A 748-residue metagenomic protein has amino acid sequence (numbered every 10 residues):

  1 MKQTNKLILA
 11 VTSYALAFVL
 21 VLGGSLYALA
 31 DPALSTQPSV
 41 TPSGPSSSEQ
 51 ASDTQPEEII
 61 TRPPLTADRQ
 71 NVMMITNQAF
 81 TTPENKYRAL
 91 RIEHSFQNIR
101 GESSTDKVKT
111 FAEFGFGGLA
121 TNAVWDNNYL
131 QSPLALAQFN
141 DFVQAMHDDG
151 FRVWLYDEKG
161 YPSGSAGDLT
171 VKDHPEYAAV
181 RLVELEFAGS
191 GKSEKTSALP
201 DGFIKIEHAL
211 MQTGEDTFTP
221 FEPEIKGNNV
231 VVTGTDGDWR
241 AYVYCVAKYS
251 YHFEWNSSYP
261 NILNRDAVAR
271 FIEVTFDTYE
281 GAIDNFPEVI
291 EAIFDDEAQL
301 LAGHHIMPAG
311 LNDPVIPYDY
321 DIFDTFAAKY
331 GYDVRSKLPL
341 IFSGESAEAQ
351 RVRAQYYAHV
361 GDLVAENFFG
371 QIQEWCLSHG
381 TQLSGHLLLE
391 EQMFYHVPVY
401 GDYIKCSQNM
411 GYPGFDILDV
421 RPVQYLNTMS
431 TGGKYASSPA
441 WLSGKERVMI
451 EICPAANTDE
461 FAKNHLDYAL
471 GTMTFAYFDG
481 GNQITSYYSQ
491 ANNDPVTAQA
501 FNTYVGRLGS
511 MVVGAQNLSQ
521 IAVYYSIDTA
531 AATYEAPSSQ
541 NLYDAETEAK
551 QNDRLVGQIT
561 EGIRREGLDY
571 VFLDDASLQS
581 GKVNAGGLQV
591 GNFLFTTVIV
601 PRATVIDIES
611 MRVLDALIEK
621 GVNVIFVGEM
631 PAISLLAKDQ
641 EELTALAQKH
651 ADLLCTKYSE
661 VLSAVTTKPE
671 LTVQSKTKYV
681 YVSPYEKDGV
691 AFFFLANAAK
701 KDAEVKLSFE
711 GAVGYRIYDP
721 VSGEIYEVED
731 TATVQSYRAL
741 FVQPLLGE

Functional and structural regions predicted by a protein language model:
K2-Y14: N-terminal Sec-pathway targeting helices
A10, V21-S48: Sec-dependent signal peptide cleavage junction
E49-E84: N-terminal pre-domain segments of enzymes
L65, N71, N85-A89, H94 (+7 more regions): Carbohydrate-binding surfaces of carbohydrate-active enzymes
S104-G115: Extended, non-globular alpha-helical segments
T121-N229, A241-A269: Acidic/aromatic-lined carbohydrate-recognition and catalytic surfaces of CAZymes acting on diverse glycans
W239-V246, L740-P744: Short, aromatic- and glycine-rich surface loops/edge beta-strands on solvent-exposed regions
I272-E280: Zn2+-dependent metallopeptidase catalytic core
